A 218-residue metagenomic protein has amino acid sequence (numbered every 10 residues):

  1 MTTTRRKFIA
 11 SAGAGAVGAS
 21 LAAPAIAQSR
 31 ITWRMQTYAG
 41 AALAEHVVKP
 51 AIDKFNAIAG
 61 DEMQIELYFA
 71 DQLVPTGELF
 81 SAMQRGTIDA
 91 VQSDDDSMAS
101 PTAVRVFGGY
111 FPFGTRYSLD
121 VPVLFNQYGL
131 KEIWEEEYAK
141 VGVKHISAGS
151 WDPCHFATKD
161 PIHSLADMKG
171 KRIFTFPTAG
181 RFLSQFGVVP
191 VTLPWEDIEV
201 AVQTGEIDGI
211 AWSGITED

Functional and structural regions predicted by a protein language model:
K7-A27: N-terminal export signals
A22-Q36, A57-Q64, A139, P161-R172 (+1 more regions): Immediate post-signal peptide segment of exported/extracytoplasmic ligand-binding proteins
W33-P50, A70-P75, T216-E217: Extracytoplasmic "Venus flytrap"
T37, L67-D71, D94, P194: Residue-level recognition of beta-strand->loop/alpha-helix junctions
K49-N56, Q84, D94-P190, P194-W195 (+1 more regions): Contiguous mixed-secondary-structure segments that line small-molecule binding/active-site clefts of soluble domains
D61-E62, L79-S93, F174, V189-P190 (+1 more regions): Alpha-to-beta junction loops
I65-Q84, D89, R105-V106, Y117: Extracytoplasmic small-molecule ligand-binding "clamshell" domains of the periplasmic binding protein/Venus flytrap
